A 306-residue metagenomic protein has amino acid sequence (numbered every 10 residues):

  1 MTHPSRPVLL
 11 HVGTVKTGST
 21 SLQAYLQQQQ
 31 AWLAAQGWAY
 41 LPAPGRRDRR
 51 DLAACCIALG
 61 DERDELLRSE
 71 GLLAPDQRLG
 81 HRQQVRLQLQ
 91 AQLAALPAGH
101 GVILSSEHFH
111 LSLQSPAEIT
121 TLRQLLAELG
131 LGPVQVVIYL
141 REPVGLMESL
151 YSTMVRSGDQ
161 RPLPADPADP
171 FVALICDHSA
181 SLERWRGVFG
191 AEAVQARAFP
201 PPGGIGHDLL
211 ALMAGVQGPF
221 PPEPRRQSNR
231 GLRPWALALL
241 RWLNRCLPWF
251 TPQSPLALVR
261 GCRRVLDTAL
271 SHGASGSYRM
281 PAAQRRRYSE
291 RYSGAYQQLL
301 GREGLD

Functional and structural regions predicted by a protein language model:
T2-D306: Anion-recognition interface
